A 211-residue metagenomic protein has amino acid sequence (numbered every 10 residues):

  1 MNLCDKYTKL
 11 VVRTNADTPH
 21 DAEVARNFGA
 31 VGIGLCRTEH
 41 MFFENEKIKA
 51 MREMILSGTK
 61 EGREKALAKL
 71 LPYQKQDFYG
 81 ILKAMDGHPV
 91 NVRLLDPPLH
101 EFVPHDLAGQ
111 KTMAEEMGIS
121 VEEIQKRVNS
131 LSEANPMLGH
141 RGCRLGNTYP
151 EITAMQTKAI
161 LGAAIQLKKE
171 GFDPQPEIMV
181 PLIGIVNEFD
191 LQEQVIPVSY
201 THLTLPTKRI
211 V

Functional and structural regions predicted by a protein language model:
N2-L205, R209: Conserved alpha/beta-domain cores
